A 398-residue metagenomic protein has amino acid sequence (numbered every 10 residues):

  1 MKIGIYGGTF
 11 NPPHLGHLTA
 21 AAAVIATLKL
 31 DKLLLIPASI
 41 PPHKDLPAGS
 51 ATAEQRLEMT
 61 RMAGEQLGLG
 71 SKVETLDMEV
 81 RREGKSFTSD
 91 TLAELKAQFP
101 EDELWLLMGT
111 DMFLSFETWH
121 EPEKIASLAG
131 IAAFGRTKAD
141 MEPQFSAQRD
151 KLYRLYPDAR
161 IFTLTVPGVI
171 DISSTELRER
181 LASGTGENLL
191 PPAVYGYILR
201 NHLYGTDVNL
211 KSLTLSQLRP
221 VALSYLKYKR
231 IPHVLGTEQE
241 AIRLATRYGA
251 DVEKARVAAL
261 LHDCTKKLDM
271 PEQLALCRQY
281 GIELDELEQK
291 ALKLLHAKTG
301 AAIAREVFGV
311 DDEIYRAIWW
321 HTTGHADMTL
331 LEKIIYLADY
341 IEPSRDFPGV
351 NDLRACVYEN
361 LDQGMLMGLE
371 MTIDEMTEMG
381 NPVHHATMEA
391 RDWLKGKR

Functional and structural regions predicted by a protein language model:
M1-T214, I303: Nucleotidyltransferase catalytic core that binds NTPs
T27, Q98, L244-R247, E306 (+1 more regions): Active-site catalytic microenvironments for nucleophilic, acid-base chemistry
S50-Q55, R82-S86, Y228, P232 (+3 more regions): Residues at secondary-structure transition points
L155-R200, S344-R398: Hydrophobic secondary-structure block in the mid-to-C-terminal portion of proteins
L213-Y228: N-terminal export signals and maturation junctions of secreted/periplasmic proteins
P220-S224, H233, I242-L369: Divalent metal-dependent catalytic cores for phosphoryl transfer on phosphate-bearing substrates
